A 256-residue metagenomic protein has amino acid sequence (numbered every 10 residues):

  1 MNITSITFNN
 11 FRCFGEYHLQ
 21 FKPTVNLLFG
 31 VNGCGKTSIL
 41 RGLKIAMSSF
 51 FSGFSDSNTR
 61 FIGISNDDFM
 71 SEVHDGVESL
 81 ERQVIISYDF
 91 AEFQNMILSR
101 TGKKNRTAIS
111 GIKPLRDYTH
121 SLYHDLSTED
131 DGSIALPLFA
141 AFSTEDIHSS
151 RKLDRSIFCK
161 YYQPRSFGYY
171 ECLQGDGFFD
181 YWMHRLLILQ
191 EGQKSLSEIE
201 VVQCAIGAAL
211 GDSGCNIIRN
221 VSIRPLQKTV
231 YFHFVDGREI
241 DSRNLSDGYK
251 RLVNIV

Functional and structural regions predicted by a protein language model:
M1-F178, K194-E198, A208-G214: P-loop NTPase switch/coupling surface
K44, N254-I255: Active-site-flanking alpha-helical
F167-N254: Extended helical coiled-coil dimerization/tether regions that scaffold and oligomerize large DNA-maintenance assemblies
